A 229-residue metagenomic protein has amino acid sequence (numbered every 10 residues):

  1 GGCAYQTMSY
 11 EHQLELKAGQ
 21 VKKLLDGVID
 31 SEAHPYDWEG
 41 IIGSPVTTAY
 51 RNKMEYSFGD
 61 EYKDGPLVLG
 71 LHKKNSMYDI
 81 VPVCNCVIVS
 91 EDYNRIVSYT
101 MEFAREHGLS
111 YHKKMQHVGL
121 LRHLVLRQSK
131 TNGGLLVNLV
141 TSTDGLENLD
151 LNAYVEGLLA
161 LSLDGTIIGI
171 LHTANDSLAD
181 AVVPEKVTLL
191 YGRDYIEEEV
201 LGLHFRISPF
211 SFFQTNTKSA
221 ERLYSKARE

Functional and structural regions predicted by a protein language model:
G1-E229: Accessory RNA-recognition modules of RNA-modification enzymes
